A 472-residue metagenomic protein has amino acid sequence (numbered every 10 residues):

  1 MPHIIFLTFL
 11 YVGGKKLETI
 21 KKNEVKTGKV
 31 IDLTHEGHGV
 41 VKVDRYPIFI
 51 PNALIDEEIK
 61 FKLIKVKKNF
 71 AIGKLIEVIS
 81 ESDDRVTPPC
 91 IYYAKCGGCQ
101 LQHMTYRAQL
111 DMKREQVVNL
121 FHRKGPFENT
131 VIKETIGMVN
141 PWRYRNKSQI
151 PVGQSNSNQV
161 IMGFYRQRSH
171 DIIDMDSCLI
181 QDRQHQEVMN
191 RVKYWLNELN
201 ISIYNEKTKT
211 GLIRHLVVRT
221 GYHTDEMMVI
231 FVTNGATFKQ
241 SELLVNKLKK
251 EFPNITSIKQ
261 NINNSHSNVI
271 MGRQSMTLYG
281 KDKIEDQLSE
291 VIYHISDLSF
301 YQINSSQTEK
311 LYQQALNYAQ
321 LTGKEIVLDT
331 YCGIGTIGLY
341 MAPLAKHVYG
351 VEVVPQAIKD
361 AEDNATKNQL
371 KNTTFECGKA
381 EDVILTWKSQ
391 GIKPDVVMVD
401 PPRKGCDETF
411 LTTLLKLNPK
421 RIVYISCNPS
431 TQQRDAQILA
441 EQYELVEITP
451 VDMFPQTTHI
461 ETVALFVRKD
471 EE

Functional and structural regions predicted by a protein language model:
P2-K26, H35, Q240-E472: Rossmann-like S-adenosyl-L-methionine
L7, Y11-Y92, D382: Terminal RNA-binding accessory module
G39-D44, G163-R166, I230-V232, A361: Short, acidic/hydrophobic/Gly-rich beta-strand patch recurrent on exposed beta strands that often constitutes part
D56, Q181, N304: Short, conserved phosphate/pyrophosphate- and ester-handling motifs at nucleotide-, phospho-/glycolipid
K60-K62, Q149, L328: Hydrophobic beta-strand signal
I76-P88, G97-I203, H223, F238: Extended interfacial segments that mediate partner engagement and assembly in macromolecular machines
K133-P141, E206-K207, I213-H215, R219 (+1 more regions): Short, solvent-exposed loop/turn elements at beta->coil junctions and helix N-caps that rim active or binding pockets
V218, D225-N234, I292-S296, V396: Short, aliphatic-rich beta-strand segments
